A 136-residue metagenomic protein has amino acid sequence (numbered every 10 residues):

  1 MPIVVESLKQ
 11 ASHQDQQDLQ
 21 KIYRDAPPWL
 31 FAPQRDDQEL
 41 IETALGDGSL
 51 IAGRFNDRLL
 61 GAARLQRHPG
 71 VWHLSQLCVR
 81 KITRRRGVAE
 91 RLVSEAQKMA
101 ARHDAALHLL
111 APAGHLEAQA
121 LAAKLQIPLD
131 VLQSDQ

Functional and structural regions predicted by a protein language model:
M1-P33, Q133: Short amphipathic alpha-helix that is part of the acyltransferase structural core
P27-N56: Active-site rim helix/loop that mediates acceptor-substrate recognition in acyltransferases
A52, R58-Q66, H73-C78: Conserved beta-strand in the GNAT
V79, R85-K98: Conserved acetyl-CoA-binding loop-helix of GNAT-fold acetyltransferases
L92, H115-A118: Conserved short alpha-helix immediately C-terminal to the canonical SAM/SAH-binding motif I of Rossmann-like
A96, A118, A122: Aromatic/hydrophobic pocket-lining residues that form π-stacking "cages" and hydrophobic walls in ligand
A100-A113: Conserved GNAT acetyl-CoA-binding A-motif
L110-P112, A123-Q136: Conserved catalytic-core motifs of GNAT/GCN5-like acyltransferases
